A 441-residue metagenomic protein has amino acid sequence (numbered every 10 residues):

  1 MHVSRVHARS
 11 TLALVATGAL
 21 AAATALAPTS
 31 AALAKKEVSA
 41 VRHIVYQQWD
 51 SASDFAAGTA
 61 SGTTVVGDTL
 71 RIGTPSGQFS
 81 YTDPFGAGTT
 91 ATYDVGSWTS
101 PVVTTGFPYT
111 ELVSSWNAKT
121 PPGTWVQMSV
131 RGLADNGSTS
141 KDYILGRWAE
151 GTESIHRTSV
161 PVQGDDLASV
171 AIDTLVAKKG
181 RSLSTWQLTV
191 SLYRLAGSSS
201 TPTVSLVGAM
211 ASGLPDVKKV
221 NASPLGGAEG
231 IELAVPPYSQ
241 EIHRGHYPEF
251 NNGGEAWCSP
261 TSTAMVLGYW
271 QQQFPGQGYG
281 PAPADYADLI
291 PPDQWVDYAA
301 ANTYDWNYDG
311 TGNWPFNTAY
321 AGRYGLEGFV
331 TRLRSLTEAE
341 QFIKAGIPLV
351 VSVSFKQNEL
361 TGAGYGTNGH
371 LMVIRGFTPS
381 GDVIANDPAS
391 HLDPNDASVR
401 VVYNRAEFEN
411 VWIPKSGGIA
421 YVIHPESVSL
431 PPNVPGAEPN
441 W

Functional and structural regions predicted by a protein language model:
M1-A34: Secretory targeting and sorting signals
V38, H43-W49, S53-A87, A91 (+8 more regions): Noncatalytic regulatory segments and standalone regulatory/sensor domains
A91, S100, A284-N440: Conserved active-site-adjacent core of cysteine acyl-enzyme catalytic domains
F107-T120, F355: A short beta-strand element within beta-rich, extracytoplasmic domains of secreted/secretory-pathway proteins
T110-L112, W116, V126-M128, W186-L188 (+2 more regions): Residue-level detector of short, conserved catalytic/binding motifs and their immediate flanks
S159-L183, Q341: Short, surface-exposed tryptophan/glycine-enriched loops that mediate extracellular molecular recognition
S191-G310, E438-W441: Active-site-adjacent structural segments surrounding the nucleophilic cysteine of cysteine proteases and isopeptidases
